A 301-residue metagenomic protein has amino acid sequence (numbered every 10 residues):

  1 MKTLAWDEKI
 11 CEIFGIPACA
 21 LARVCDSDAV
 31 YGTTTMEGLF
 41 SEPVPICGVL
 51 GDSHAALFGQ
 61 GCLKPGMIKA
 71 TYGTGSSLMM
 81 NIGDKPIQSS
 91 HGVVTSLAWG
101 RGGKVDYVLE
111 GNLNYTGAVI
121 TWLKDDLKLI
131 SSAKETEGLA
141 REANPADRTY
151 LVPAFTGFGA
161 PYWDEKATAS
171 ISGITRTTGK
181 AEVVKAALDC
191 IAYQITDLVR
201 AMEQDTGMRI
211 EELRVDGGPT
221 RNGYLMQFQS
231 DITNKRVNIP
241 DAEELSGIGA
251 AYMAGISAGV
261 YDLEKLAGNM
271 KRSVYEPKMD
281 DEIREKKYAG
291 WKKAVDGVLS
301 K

Functional and structural regions predicted by a protein language model:
M1-G103, N114-Y115, S131-P145, T220-Y224 (+1 more regions): ATP-dependent carbohydrate kinase catalytic cores
M80-K301: Glycine/Thr-rich phosphate-binding loops that ligate phosphate moieties of nucleotide and other phosphorylated ligands
